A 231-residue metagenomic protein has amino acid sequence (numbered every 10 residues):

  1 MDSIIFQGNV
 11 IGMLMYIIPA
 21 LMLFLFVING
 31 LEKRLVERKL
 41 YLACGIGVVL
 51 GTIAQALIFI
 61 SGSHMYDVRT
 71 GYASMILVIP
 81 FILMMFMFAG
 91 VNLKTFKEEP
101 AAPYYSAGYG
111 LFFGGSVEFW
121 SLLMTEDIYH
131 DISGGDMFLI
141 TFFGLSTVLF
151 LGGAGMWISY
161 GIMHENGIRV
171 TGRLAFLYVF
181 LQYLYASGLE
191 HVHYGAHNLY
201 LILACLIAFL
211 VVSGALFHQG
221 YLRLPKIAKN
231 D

Functional and structural regions predicted by a protein language model:
M1-D231: Hydrophobic alpha-helical segments at protein termini of multi-pass membrane proteins
